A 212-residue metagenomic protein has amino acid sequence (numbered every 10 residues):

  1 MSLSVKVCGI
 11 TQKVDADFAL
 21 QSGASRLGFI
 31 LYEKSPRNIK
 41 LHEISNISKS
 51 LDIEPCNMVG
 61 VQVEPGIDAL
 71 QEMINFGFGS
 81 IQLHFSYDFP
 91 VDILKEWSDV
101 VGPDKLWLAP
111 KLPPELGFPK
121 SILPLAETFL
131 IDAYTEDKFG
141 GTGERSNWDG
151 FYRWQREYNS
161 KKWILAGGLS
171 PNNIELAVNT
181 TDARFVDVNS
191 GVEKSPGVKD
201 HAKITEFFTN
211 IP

Functional and structural regions predicted by a protein language model:
M1-F185, S190-P212: Conserved N-terminal beta1-alpha1 strand-loop-helix module at the mouth
